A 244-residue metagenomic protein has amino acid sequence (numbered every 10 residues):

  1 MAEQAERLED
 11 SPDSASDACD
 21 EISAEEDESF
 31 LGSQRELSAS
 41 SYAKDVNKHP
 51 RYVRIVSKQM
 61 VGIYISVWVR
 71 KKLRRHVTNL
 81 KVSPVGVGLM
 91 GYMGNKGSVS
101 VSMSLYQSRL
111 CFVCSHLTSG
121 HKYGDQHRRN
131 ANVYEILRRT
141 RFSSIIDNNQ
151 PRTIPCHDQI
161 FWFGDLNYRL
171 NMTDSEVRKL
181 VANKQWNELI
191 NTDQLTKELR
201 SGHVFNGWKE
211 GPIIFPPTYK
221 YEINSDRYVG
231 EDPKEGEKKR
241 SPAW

Functional and structural regions predicted by a protein language model:
M1-W244: Eukaryotic serine/proline-rich intrinsically disordered regulatory segments
